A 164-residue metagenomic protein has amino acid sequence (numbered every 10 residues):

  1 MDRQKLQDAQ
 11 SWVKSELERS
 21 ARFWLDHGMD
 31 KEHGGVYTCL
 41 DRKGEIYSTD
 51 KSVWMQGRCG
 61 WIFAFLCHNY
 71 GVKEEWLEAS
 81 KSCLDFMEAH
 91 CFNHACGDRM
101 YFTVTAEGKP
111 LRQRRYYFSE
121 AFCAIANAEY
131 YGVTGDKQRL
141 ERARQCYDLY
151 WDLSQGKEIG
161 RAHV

Functional and structural regions predicted by a protein language model:
M1-H163: Glycan-recognition and catalytic cores of secretory/periplasmic carbohydrate-active enzymes
